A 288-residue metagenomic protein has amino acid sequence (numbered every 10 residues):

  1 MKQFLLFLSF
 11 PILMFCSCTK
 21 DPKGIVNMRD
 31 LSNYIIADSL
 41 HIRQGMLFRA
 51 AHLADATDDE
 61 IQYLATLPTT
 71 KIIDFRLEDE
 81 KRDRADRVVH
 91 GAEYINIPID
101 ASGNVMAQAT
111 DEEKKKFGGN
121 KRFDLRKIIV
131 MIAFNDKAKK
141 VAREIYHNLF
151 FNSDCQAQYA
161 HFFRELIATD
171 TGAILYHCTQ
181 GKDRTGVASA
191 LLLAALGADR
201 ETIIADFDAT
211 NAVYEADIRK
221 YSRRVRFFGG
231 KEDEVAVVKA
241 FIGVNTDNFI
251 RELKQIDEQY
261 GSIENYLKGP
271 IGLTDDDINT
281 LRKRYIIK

Functional and structural regions predicted by a protein language model:
K2-L8: Sec-dependent signal peptide recognition, specifically the positively charged N-region followed immediately by
L8, I12-D21: Bacterial Sec-dependent signal peptides at the C-terminal "C-region" and cleavage site
C18-L175, V187-K288: Cys-dependent protein tyrosine phosphatase-like superfamily
Q180, R184-T185: Ser/Thr-glycine-rich phosphate-binding loops at phosphate-binding pockets of nucleotides, nucleotide cofactors
